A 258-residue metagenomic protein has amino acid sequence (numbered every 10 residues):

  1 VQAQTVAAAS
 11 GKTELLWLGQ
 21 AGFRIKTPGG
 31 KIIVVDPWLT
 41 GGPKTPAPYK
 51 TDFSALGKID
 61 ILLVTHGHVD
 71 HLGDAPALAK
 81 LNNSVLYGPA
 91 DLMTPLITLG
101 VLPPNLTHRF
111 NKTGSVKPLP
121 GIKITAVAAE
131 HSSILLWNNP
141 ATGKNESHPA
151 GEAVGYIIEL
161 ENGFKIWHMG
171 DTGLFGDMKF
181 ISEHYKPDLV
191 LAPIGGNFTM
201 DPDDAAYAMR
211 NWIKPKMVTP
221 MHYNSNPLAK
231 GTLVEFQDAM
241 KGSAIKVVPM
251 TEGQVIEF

Functional and structural regions predicted by a protein language model:
V1-I32, L39-G41, G242, E252: Zn-dependent metallo-beta-lactamase
A8-E14, T27-I33, S115-T125, E159-I166 (+1 more regions): Beta-strand-turn-beta hairpins that frame and shape the catalytic cleft of phosphate-ester-processing enzymes
T27-H68, G73-K80, G88, P103 (+2 more regions): Pre-active-site segment of Zn-dependent metallo-hydrolases
V35-D36, I59-G67, Y87-A90, I166-T172 (+3 more regions): Active-site neighborhood of phospho(di)ester-bond hydrolases with catalytic His/Asp-centered motifs
G41-G42, V69-G73, M93-L96, G114-K117 (+5 more regions): Active-site environment of divalent metal-dependent phosphoester hydrolases
I59, N83-S84, P187, P215: Local beta-strand N-terminus motif with an aromatic residue
V85, G100-P118, A206-F258: Binuclear metal-ion centers of metallo-dependent hydrolases, dominated by the metallo-beta-lactamase
W137, T142-N211, E235: Active-site-proximal loop/helix segments of hydrolase catalytic cores
